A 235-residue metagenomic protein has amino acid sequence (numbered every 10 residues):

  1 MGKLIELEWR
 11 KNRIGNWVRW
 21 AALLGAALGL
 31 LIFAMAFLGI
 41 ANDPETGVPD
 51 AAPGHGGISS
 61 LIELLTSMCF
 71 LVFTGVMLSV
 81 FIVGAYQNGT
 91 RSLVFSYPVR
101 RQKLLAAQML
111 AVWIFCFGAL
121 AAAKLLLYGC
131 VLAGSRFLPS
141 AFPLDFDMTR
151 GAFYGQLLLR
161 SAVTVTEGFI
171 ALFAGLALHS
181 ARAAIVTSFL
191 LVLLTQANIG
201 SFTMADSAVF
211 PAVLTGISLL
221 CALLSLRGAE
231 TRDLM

Functional and structural regions predicted by a protein language model:
M1-G25: Aromatic- and glycine-rich beta-strand/loop motifs that create alpha-glucan
E8-R13, I217-M235: Junction motif at the cytosolic side of a transmembrane helix
N16-A41, L61-M77, G118, A184-I199 (+1 more regions): Hydrophobic alpha-helical transmembrane segments of multi-pass membrane transport/permease proteins
G29-V76, V80, A107-L172: Secretory targeting signals
L78-L93: Transmembrane helix boundary and interhelical loop/hinge segments in multi-pass membrane proteins
F95-R101: Short helix-to-coil transition segments within interhelical loops that connect adjacent transmembrane helices
A162-F189, L193: Functionally important transmembrane alpha-helices
L178, Q196-V213: Extracellular/periplasmic helix-loop-helix junctions in multi-pass membrane proteins
